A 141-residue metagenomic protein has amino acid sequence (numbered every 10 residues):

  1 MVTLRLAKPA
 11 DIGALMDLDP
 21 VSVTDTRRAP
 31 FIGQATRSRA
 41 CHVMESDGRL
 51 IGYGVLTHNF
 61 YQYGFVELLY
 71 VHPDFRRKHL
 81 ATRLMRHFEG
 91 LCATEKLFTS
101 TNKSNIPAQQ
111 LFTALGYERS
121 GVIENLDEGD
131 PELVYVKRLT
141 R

Functional and structural regions predicted by a protein language model:
V2, L6-L68, H72, M85 (+2 more regions): Acetyl-CoA-dependent GNAT
H58, H72-K78, K103-S104: Active-site acidic-Proline motif in GNAT/NAT acetyltransferases
Q62, E95, E118: Short acidic/polar active-site loop segments enriched in Thr and Asp
V71, R77-G90, Q110, A114: Conserved acetyl-CoA-binding loop-helix of GNAT-fold acetyltransferases
K78-M85, L97, P131-T140: Accessory recognition modules or surfaces
M85, L91-K103: Conserved GNAT acetyl-CoA-binding A-motif
F98-T101, E118-V134: Conserved catalytic-core motifs of GNAT/GCN5-like acyltransferases
